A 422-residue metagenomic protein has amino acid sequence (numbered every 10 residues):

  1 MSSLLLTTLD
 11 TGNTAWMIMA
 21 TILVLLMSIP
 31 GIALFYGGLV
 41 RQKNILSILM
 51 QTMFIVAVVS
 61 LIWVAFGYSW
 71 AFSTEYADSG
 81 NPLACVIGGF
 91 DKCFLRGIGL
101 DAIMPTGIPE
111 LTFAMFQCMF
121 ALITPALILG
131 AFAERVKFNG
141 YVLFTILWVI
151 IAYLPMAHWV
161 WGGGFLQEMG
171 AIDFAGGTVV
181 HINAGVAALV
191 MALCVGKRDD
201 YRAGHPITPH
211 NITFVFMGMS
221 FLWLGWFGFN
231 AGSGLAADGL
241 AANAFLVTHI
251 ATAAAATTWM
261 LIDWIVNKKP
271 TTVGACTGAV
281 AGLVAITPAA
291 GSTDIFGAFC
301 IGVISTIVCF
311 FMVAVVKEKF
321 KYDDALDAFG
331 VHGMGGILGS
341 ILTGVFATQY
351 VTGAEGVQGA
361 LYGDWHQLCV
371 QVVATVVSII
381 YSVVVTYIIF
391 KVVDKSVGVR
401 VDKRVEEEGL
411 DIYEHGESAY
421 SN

Functional and structural regions predicted by a protein language model:
S2-N422: Glycine- and aromatic-enriched membrane alpha-helices
